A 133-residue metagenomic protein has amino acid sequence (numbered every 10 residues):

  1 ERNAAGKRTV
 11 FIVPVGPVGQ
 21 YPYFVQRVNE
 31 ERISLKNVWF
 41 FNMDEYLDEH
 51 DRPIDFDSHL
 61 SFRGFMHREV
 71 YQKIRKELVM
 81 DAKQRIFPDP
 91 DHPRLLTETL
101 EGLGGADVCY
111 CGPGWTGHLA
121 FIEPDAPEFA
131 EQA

Functional and structural regions predicted by a protein language model:
E1-F11, N29: N-terminal glycine-/serine-/threonine-rich phosphate-binding loop
V10-P14, F41: Short glycine-rich or small-residue beta-strand-to-loop segments that form or flank ligand, phosphate, metal/Fe-S
V13-V18, C111-W115: Glycine-rich beta-strand-to-loop/alpha-helix junction loops that act as flexible
V18-I33: Glycine-rich loop at the start of a catalytic domain that most often binds anionic cofactors/ligands
P22-F24, H50-R52, A120-I122: Short glycine-/acidic-enriched loop or helix-start segments at secondary-structure transitions that form or flank
S34-Y110: Ligand-binding beta-strand-loop-alpha-helix segment within the catalytic cores of soluble metabolic enzymes
D107-C111, T116-E123: Active-site microenvironments of hydrolase-like enzyme catalytic domains
A120-A133: Class I SAM-dependent methyltransferase SAM-binding "motif I" and its flanking Rossmann-like core
